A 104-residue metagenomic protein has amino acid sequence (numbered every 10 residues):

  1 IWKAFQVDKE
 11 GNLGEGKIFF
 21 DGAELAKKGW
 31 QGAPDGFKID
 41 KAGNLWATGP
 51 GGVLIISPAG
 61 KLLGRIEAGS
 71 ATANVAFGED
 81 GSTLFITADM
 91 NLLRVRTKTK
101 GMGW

Functional and structural regions predicted by a protein language model:
I1, G22-P50, G69-S82: Beta-rich, blade/repeat-based domains predominating in secreted/periplasmic proteins but also intracellular
I1-W2, V53-L54, L92-R94: Structural signal for beta-propeller blades
A4-L13, R96-W104: Short loop/turn segments immediately following beta-strands, especially the blade-tip and inter-blade linker loops
D8, D40, S57: Short, acidic, Ser/Thr-enriched surface-loop or helix-capping motifs
N12-D21, G64-A68, W104: Beta-propeller fold detector
L45-P50, L54-A59, L63: Acidic/His-leaning functional-site neighborhoods
N74-W104: Blade-level signature of beta-propeller repeat domains, shared across WD40, Kelch, NHL, RCC1 and BNR/Asp-box propellers
